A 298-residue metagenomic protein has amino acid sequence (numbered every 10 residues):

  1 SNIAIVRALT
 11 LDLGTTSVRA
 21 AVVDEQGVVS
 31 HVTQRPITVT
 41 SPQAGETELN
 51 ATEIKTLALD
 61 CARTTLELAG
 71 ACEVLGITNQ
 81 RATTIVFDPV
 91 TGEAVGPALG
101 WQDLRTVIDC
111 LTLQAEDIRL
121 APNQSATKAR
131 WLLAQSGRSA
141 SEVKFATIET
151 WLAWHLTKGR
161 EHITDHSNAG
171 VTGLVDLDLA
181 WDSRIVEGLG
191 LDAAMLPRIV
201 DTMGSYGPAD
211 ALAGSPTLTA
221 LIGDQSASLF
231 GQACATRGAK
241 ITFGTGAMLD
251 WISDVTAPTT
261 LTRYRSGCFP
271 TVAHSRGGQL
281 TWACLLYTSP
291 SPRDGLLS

Functional and structural regions predicted by a protein language model:
N2-V95, S141-E142, A213-A220: N-terminal glycine/serine-rich phosphate-binding loop of ATP-dependent small-molecule kinases, especially carbohydrate
R7, L13-T15, D117-Q225: Gly/Ser/Thr-rich active-site cleft segment
G76-N79, A146-E149, I222, K240-G246 (+1 more regions): Short beta-strand segments
I85-P89, L156-R160, A209-L212, G231-C234 (+2 more regions): Short acidic, glycine/serine/threonine-rich loops at helix termini
D103: Carbohydrate-associated surface elements
S228-L286: Catalytic phosphate/nucleotide-handling subdomain of diverse soluble enzymes
Y287, P292-S298: Single conserved hydrophobic/aromatic residue that forms the stacking wall/gate of nucleotide- or nucleobase-binding
